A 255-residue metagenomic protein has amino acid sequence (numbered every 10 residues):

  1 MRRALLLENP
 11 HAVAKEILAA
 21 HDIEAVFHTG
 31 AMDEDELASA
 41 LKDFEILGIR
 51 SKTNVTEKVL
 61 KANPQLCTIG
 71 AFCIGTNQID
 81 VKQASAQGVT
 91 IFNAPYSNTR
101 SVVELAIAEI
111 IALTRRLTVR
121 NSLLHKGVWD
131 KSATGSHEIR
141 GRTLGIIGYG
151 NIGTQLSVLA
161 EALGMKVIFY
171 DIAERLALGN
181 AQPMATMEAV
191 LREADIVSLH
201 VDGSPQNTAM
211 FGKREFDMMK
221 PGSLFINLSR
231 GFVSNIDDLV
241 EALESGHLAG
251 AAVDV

Functional and structural regions predicted by a protein language model:
M1-F92, R192, G212: An N-terminal-biased, well-structured beta-alpha scaffold segment characteristic of Rossmann-like dinucleotide-binding
K15-I17, A38, K82-Q83, G135-H137 (+4 more regions): Short secondary-structure boundary/capping segments
V55-V59, I172-V255: Rossmann-like adenosine-cofactor binding region
N63-T68, Q87-V89, M165, P221-S223 (+1 more regions): A short helix->loop->beta-strand "cap" motif at the edges of active sites that frequently abuts
Q87, P95-T143, Q155-V158, A162: Phosphate-binding beta-alpha-beta segment of Rossmann-like dinucleotide-binding domains, i.e., the NAD(P)
T90-Y96, M184-A185: Short beta-strand elements at the ligand-binding edges of bilobed clamshell
Y149-G150: Glycine-rich Rossmann-fold phosphate-binding loop(s) that bind the pyrophosphate of adenine dinucleotide cofactors
V167-F169: Short beta-strand "acidic-cap" motif of Rossmann-like dinucleotide-binding folds
